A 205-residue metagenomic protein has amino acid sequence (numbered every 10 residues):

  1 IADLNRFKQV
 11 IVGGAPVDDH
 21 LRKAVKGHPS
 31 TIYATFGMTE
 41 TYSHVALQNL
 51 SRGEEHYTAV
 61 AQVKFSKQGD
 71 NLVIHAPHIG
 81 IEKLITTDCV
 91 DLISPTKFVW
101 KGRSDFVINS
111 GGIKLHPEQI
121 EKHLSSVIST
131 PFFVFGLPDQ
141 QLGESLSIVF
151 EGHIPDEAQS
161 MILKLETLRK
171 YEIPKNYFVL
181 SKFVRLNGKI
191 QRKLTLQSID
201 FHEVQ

Functional and structural regions predicted by a protein language model:
A2-R52: Gly/Ser/Thr-rich phosphate-binding loop
F7-K8, S30-T31, V63, T130 (+1 more regions): A structural micro-motif
P16-D19, V45-I85: Adenylate-forming AMP-binding core of the ANL superfamily, especially NRPS adenylation
Y33, S66, F133-F135, N176-L180: General small-molecule cofactor/ligand-binding pocket signal
Y33-E40, Y57, F135-P138: Beta-strand->loop->alpha-helix junctions that form or flank phosphate-binding loops in nucleotide-handling enzymes
K64-S66, C89, T195: Short, surface-exposed charged micro-motifs
L84-E172, S181-F183: AMP-binding/adenylate-forming catalytic core of the ANL superfamily
L168-Y171, L180-Q205: Flexible lysine-rich "adenylation lid" loop at the C-terminal edge of ANL adenylation domains
